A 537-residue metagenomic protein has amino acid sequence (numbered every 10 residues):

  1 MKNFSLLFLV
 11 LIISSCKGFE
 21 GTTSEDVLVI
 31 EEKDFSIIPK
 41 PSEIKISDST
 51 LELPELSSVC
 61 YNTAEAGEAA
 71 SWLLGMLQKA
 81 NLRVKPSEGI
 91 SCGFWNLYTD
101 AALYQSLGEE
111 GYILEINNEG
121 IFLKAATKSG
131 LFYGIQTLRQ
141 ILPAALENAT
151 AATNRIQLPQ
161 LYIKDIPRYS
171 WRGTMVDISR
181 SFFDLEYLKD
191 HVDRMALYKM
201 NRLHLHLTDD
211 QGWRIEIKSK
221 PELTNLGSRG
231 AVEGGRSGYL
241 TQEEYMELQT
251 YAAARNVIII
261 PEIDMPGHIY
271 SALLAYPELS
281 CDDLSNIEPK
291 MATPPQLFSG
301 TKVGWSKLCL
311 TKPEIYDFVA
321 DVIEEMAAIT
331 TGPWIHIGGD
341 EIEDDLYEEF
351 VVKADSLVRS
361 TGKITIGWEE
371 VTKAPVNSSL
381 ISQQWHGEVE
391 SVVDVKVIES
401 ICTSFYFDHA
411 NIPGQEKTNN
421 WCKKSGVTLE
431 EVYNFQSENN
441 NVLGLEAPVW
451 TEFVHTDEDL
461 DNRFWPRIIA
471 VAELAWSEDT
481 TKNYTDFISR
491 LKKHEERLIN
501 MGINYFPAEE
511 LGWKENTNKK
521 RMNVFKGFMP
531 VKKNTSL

Functional and structural regions predicted by a protein language model:
M1-F4, I259: Positively charged n-region of N-terminal signal peptides that target proteins for export
F4-I13: Sec-dependent N-terminal signal peptides
C16-P167, A327, T365-T372, V376-S378 (+2 more regions): Acidic, contiguous N-terminal accessory segments
Q105-S306, E314-Y316, V322-W334, L357 (+1 more regions): Feature activates predominantly on carbohydrate-active enzymes
R172-V176, L203-L205, I259-I263, I335-I337 (+4 more regions): Hydrophobic faces of well-ordered beta-strands that scaffold small-molecule active sites in alpha/beta enzyme cores
E314-V392: Gly/Pro-rich turn-and-neighbor structural signature
P375-N377, H386-L537: Flexible, acidic glycine-rich loops studded with aromatic residues
